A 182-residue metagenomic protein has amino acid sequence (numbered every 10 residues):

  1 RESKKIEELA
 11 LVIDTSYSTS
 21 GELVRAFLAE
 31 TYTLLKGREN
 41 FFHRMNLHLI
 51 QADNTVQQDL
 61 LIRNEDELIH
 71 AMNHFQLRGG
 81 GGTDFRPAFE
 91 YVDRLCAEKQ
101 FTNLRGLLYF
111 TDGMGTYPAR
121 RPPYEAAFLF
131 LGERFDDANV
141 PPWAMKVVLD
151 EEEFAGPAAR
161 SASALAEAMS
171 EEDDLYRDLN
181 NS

Functional and structural regions predicted by a protein language model:
E2-N64, P87-V92, N103-T111, G115 (+1 more regions): Von Willebrand factor
D53-Q57, D66-L107, G113-S182: Von Willebrand factor type A / integrin I
